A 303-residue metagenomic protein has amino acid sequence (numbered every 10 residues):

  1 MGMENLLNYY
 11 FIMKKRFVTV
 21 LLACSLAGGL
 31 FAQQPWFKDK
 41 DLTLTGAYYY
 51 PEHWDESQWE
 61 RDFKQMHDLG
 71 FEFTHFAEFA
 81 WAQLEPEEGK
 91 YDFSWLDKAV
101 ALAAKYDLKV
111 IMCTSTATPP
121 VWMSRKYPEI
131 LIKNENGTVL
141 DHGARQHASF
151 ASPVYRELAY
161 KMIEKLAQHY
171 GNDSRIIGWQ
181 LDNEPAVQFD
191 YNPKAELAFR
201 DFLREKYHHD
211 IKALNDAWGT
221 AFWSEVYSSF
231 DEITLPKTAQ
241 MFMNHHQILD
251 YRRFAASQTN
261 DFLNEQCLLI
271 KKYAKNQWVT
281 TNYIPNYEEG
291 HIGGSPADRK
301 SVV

Functional and structural regions predicted by a protein language model:
L6, Y10-V20: Bacterial N-terminal signal peptides that target proteins for export
T19-G29: Bacterial N-terminal signal peptides
Q34-Q58, K64-E72: An acidic-aromatic substrate-binding cleft motif
K40-T43, G70-E72, A104-V110, N172-I177 (+1 more regions): Short, well-ordered coil/turn segments that N-cap beta-strands
Y50-E52, A77-A80, C113-W122, I177-A186 (+1 more regions): Short, solvent-exposed turn/loop segments enriched in Gly/Ser/Thr/Pro and often Arg
E60-L140, E164-A167, E265-Y273: Aromatic-lined substrate-binding rim segments of carbohydrate-active enzymes
N136, L140-D298: Polysaccharide-binding and catalytic clefts of secreted carbohydrate-active enzymes
V302-V303: Conserved small/polar residues in nucleotide/adenosyl-binding loops
